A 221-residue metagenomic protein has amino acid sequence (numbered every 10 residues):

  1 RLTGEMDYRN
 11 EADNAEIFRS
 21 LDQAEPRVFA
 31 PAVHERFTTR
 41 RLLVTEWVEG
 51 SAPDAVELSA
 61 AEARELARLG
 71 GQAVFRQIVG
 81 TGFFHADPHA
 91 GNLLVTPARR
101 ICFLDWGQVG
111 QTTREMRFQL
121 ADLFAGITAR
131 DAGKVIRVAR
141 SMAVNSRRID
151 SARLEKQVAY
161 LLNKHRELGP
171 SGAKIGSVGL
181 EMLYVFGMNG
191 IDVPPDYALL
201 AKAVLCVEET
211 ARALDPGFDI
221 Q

Functional and structural regions predicted by a protein language model:
R1-Q221: Conserved catalytic cores of large enzyme domains
